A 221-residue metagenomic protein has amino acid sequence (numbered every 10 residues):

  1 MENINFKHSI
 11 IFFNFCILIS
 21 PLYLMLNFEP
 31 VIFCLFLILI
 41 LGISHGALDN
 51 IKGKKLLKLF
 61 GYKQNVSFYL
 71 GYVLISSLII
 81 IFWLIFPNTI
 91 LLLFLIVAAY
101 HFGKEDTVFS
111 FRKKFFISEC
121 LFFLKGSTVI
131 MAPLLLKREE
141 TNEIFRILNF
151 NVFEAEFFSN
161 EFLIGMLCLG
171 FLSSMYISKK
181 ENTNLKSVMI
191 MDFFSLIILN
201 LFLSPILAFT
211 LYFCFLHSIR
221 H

Functional and structural regions predicted by a protein language model:
M1-E2, E29-V31, A47-Y62, I85-N88 (+2 more regions): Short juxtamembrane and helix-loop transition motifs at transmembrane-helix boundaries in membrane proteins
M1-N14, Q64-N65: N-terminal membrane topogenic signal
F13-P21, G71-I80, F102, I190-L199: Hydrophobic, membrane-inserted alpha-helices
I19-I32: Short, hydrophobic transmembrane alpha-helix segments
G46-L56, Y100-R112, F171-N184, H221: C-terminal ends of transmembrane helices
G61, S77-L135, R146-N149, F153: Membrane-interface helix-loop-helix junctions at boundaries between adjacent transmembrane segments
I96-Y100, E105, C120-T141, S159-Y176 (+1 more regions): Alpha-helical transmembrane segments of multi-pass integral membrane proteins
Y212-H221: Predominantly late transmembrane helices and immediately cytosolic-facing juxtamembrane segments
